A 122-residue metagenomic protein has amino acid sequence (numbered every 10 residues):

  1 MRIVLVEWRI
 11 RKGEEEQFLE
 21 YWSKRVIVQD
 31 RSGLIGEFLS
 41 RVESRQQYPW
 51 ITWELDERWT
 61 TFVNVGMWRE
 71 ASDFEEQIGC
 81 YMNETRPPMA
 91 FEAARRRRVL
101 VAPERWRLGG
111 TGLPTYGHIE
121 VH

Functional and structural regions predicted by a protein language model:
R2-W8, V63-V65: Active-site-flanking beta-strand signature of metal-NTP-handling nucleotidyl enzymes and homologous cyclase-like
L5, R98-L100, E120: Detector for intrinsically disordered, low-structure N-terminal pre-sequences
R9-L19: Short, surface-exposed ligand-recognition loops at beta-strand->loop->(often short) alpha-helix junctions that present
R11-G13, V42-S44, R69-A71: Short coil/turn motifs at secondary-structure junctions
K24-G36, I51-G112: An amphipathic, aromatic/His-enriched active-site/gating alpha helix that lines ligand/cofactor pockets
R45-I51: A short, acidic/glycine-rich surface segment
G109-H122: Short, charged interaction patches at domain edges and termini
